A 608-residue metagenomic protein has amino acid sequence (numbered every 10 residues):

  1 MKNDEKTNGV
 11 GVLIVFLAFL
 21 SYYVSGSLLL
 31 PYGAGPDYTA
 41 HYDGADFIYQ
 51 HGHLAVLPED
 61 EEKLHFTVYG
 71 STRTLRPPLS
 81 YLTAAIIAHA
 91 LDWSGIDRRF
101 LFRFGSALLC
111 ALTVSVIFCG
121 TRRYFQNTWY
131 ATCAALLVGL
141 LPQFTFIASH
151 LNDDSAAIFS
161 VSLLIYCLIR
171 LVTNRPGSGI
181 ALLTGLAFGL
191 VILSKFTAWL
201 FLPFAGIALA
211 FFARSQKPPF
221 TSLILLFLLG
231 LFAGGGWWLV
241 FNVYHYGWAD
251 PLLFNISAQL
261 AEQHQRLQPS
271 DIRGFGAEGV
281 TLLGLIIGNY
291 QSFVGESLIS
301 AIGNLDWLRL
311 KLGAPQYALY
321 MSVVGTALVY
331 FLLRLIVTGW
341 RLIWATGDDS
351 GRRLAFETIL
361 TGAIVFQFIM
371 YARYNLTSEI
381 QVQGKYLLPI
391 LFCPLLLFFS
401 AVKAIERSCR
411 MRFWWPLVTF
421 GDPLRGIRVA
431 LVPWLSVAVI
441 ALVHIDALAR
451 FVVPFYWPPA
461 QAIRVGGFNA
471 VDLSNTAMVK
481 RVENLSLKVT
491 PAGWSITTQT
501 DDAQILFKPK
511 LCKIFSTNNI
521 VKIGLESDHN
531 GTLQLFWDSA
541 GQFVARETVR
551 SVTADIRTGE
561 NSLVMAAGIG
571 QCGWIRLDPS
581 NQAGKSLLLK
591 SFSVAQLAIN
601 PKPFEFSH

Functional and structural regions predicted by a protein language model:
M1, V172-T173, F201-F232, Y244: Perimembrane helix-loop-helix junctions
N8-T39, D46-V56, L64, V68 (+3 more regions): Transmembrane signal-anchor helices characteristic of membrane glycosylation enzymes that use polyprenol
I96, I117-L140, I158-F159: Transmembrane-helix signature of polytopic, membrane-embedded enzymes that assemble or transfer cell-envelope glycans
F100-F125, L163: Transmembrane-helix motifs of polytopic, lipid-linked glycan transferases
R123-F125, L164-I180, V191, A213-S215: Membrane-interface transmembrane helices that cradle and orient dolichyl/undecaprenyl
Q143-A156: Short acidic/glycine- and proline-prone juxtamembrane loop motifs at membrane-interface regions of multi-pass membrane
I180-F196, G206, G230-A233: Membrane-interface alpha helices of multi-pass inner-membrane proteins
S222-R334, A447-R450: Membrane-lumen/periplasm interface segments of specific transmembrane helices in polyprenyl phosphate-linked
